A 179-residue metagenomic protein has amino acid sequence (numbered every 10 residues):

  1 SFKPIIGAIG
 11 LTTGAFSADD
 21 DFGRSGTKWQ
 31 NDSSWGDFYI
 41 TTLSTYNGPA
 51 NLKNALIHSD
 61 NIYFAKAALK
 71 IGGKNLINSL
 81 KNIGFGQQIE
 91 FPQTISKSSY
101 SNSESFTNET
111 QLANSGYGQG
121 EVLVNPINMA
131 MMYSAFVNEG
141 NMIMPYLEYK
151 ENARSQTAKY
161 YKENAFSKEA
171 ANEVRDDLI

Functional and structural regions predicted by a protein language model:
S1, A8-I179: Beta-lactam-recognizing serine transpeptidase/beta-lactamase-like catalytic domain environment
